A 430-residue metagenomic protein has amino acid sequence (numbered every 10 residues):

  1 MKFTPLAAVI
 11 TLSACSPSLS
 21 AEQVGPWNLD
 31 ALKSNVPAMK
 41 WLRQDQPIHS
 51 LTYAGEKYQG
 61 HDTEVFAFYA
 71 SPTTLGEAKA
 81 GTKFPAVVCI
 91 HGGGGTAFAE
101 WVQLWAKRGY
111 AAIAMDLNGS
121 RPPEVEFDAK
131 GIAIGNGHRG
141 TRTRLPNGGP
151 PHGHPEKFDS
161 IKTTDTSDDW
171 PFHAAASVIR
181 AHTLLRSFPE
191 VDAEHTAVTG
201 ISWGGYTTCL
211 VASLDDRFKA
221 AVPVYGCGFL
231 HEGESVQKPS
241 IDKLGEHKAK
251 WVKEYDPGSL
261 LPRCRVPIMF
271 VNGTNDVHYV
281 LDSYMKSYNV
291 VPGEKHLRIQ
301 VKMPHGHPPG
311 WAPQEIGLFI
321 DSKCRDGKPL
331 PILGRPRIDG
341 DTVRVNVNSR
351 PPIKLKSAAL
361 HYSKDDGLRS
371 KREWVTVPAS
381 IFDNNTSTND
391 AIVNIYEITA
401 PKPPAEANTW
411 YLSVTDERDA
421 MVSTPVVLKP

Functional and structural regions predicted by a protein language model:
L29-T82: N-terminal cap/lid segment of alpha/beta-hydrolase-fold proteins
F84, I90-G95: Active-site glycine-rich loops that stabilize anionic/oxyanionic intermediates across multiple enzyme folds
A99, Q103-A175, C227-P239: Cap/lid segment of the alpha/beta-hydrolase catalytic domain
I179-A249: Primarily recognizes the serine-hydrolase "nucleophile elbow" in alpha/beta-hydrolase and SGNH/GDSL folds
C264, F270-N272: Short beta-strand/loop motif that positions the catalytic acidic residue of the alpha/beta-hydrolase fold
V277-S283, P308: Conserved alpha/beta-hydrolase "acid-adjacent" motif
V291-H307: Catalytic histidine neighborhood in serine/cysteine hydrolases with alpha/beta-hydrolase-type architecture
W311, L318-Y362, T376-I392: Surface beta-strand/loop "capping" patches
